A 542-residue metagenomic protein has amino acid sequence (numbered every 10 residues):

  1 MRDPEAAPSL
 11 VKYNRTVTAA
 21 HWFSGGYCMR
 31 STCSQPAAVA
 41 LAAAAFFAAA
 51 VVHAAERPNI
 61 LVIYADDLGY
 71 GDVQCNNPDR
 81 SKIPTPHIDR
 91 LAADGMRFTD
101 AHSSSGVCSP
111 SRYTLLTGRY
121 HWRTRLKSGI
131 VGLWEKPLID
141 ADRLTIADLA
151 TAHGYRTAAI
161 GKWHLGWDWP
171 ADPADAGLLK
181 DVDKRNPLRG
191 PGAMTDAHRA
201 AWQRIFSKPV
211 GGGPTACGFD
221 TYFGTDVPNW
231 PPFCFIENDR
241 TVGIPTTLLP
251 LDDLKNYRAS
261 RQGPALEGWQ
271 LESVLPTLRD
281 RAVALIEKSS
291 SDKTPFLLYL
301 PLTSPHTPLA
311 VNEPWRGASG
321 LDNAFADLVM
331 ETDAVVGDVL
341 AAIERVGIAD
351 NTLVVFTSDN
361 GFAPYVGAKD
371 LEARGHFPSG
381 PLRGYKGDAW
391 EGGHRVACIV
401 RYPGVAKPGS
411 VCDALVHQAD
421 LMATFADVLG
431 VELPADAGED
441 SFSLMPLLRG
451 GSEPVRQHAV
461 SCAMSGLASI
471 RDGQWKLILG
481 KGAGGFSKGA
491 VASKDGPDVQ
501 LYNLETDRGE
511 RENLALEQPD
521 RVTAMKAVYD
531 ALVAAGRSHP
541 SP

Functional and structural regions predicted by a protein language model:
A6-S9, R30: Short, low-complexity, intrinsically disordered N-terminal modules that encode targeting/processing signals
N14, R30, A45, V52-Q500 (+1 more regions): Formylglycine-dependent sulfatase
V17, R30-A38: Domain-scale selection of a single, long terminal region that carries the protein's primary operational module
A19, Y27, A42-A43: N-terminal leader/targeting signatures
A38-A49: Bacterial N-terminal signal peptides
